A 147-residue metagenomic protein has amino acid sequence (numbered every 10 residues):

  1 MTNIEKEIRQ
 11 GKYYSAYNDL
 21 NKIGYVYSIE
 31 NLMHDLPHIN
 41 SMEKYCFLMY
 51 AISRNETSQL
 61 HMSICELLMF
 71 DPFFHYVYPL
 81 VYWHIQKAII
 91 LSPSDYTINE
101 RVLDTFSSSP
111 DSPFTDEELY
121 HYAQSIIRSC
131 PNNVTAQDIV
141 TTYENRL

Functional and structural regions predicted by a protein language model:
M1-Y13: N-terminal "cap/leader" segments of large eukaryotic alpha-helical scaffolds
E7, D35-L36, L68, P72 (+2 more regions): Residue at a conserved register position within TPR or TPR-like alpha-solenoid repeats
Q10-S15, I39-S53, Y82-H84: Repeat-mediated protein-protein interaction surfaces in helical alpha-solenoids
Y14-M33, R54-F70, S94-S108, D138: Amphipathic alpha-helical repeat scaffolds of TPR domains
Y17-L20, M33, L48, Y78 (+3 more regions): Inward-facing hydrophobic residues that define packing positions of alpha-helical scaffold repeats
H34-C46, F74-Y82, P113-D116: Helix-turn-helix repeat elements of alpha-solenoid scaffolds
C46-S58, A88-I98, R128-S129: Flexible helix-coil transition and linker loops at the boundaries of alpha-helical arrays
P79-L91, F114-V134, T141-E144: TPR/TPR-like (Sel1-like) alpha-helical repeat modules
